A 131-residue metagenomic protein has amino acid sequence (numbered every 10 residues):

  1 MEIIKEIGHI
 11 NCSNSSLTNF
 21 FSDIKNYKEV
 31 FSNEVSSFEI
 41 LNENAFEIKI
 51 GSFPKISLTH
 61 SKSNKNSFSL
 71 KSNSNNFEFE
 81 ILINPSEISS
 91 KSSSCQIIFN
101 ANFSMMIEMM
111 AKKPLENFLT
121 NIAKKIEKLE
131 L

Functional and structural regions predicted by a protein language model:
M1-E39, A45: Hydrophobic ligand-binding cavity/cleft-lining segments
E2-I7, A45, K55, S67 (+2 more regions): Intrinsic-disorder/low-complexity, polar/charged segments enriched in Ser/Thr/Lys/Arg/Asp/Glu/Gln
I7-N11, T59, N84: Generic structural detector for well-ordered beta-strands
C12, S52, A101-F103: Non-catalytic surface loops within mature trypsin-like serine protease
S15-L17, A45, K55, K65 (+3 more regions): Generic "edge-of-domain/loop-turn" microfeature
N19-E29, K65, E116, T120 (+1 more regions): Short, intrinsically disordered, mixed-charge
K28-E29, S37-N76: Glycine-rich portal/gate segments that line the openings of hydrophobic small-molecule binding cavities
S72-K124, L131: Beta-strand/loop substructures that line and gate deep hydrophobic ligand-binding cavities in soluble
